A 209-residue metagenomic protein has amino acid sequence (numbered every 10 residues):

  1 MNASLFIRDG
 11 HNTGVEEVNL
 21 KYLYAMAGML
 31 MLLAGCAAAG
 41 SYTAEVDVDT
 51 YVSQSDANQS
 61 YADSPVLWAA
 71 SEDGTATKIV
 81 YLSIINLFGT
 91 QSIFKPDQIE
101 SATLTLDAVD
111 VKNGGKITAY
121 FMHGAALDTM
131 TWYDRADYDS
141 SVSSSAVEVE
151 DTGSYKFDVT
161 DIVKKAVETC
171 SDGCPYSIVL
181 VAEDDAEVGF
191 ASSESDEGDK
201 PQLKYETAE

Functional and structural regions predicted by a protein language model:
M1-E17: N-terminal amphipathic/basic-hydrophobic helices that include classical n-h-c signal peptides and signal-anchor
E17-L23: Positively charged n-region of N-terminal signal peptides that target proteins for export
M26-A34: Bacterial N-terminal signal peptides
A37-S92, I117, H123-L127, D139 (+2 more regions): Flexible, small-residue-rich N-terminal segments that precede or flank a structured functional core
E45-D47, A108-C174, E194-D196: Beta-strand-rich interaction/scaffold domains
I84, P96-V111, L203: A short beta-strand element within beta-rich, extracytoplasmic domains of secreted/secretory-pathway proteins
F88-E100, T169: Extracellular/lumenal carbohydrate-interaction signature centered on repeated Trp-anchored short motifs
V167-E187: Extracellular beta-strand ligand-recognition surfaces/modules
